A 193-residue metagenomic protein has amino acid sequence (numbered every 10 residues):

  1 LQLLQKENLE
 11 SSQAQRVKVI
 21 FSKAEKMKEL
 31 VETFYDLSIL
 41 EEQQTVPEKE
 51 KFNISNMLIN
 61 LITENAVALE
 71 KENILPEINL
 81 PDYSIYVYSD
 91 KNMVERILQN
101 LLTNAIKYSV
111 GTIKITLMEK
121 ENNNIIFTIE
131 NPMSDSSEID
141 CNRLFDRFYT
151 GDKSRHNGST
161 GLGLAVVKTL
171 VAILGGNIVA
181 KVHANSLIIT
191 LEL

Functional and structural regions predicted by a protein language model:
S12, E42-P47, Y86-S89: Conserved micro-motifs of the catalytic ATP-binding
S22-M27: Short alpha-helical segment of the dimerization/phosphotransfer core of two-component systems
E48-K51, E70, L75-I85, K120: Conserved catalytic submotifs in the C-terminal HATPase_c
E48-T63: A conserved beta-strand-to-alpha-helix junction within the catalytic ATP-binding
G111, G175-G176, A180: Conserved glycine-rich
T112-N123: Short beta-strand/loop element within the Bergerat-fold HATPase_c
S136-F148: Short conserved segment of the HATPase_c
